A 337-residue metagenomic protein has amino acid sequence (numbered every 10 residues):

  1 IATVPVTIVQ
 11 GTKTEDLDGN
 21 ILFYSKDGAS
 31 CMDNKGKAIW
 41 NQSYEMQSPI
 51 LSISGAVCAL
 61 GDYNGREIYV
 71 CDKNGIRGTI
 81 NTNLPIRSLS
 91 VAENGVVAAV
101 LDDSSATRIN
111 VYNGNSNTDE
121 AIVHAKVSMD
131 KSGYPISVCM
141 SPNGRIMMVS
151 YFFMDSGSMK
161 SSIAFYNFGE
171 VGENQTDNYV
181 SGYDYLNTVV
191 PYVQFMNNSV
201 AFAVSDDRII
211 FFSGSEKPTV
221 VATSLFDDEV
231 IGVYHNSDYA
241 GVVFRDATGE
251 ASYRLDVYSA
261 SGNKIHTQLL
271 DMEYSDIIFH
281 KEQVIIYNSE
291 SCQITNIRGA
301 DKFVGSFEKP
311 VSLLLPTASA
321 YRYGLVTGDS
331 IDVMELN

Functional and structural regions predicted by a protein language model:
I1-T7, K35-S43, N74-N81, D119-M129 (+4 more regions): A short beta-strand motif characteristic of beta-propeller blades
P5-D16, Y44-A56, L84-G95, M129-C139 (+4 more regions): Repeated scaffold domains used in trafficking and secretory/extracellular systems, primarily beta-propellers
V6-A56, D62-Y63, S259: Extracytoplasmic/periplasmic/luminal assembly and interaction segments in envelope/secretory/respiratory proteins
N20-I21, C58, V96-A98, G144-M147 (+4 more regions): Hydrophobic beta-strand positions that form the internal "hydrophobic ladder" of WD40/Gbeta-like beta-propeller blades
G28-S30, R66-V70, S105-Y112, D155-N167 (+4 more regions): Structural motif
N41-S150: Non-cytosolic head/periplasmic domains of membrane-anchored proteins
S132-D256: Acidic, serine/threonine- and glycine-rich low-complexity intrinsically disordered segments that serve as flexible
I297, K302, S306-N337: Blade-level signature of beta-propeller repeat domains, shared across WD40, Kelch, NHL, RCC1 and BNR/Asp-box propellers
